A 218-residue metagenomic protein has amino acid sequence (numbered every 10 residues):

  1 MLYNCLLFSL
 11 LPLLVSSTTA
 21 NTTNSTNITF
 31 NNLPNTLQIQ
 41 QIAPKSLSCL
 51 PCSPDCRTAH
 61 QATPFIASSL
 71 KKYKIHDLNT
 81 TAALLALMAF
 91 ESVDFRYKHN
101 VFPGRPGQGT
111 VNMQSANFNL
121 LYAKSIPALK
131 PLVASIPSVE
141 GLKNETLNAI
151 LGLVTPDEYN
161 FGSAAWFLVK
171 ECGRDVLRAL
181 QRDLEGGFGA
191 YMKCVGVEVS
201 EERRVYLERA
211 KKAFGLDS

Functional and structural regions predicted by a protein language model:
M1-N24, D217-S218: Fungal secretory targeting signals
N24-F65, L70, N79-G173: Peptidoglycan-targeting cell-wall enzymes and recognition modules
R57-H60, P64, G186-G189, E201-V205: Generic alpha-helical secondary structure signal
K72-L78, D175-L180: Surface-exposed acidic, glycine-flexible loop patches that form ligand/cofactor-binding and adhesion interfaces
M88-S92, V176-S200: Acidic helix/loop microenvironments that form the catalytic cleft of cell-wall polysaccharide enzymes
E158-A165, E185-F188, R204: Short amphipathic alpha-helical surface patches that serve as generic macromolecular interface elements
F167-R174, C194, E198, A213: Hydrophobic alpha-helical segments
E202-S218: C-terminal helix/juxtamembrane-tail motif
